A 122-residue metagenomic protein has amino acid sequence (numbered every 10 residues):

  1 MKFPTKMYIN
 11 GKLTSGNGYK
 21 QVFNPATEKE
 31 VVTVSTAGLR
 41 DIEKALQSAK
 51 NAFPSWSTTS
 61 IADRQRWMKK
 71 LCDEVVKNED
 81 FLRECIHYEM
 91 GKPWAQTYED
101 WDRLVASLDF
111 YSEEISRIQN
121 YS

Functional and structural regions predicted by a protein language model:
M1-S122: N-terminal Rossmann-like NAD(P)+-binding subdomain of aldehyde/semialdehyde dehydrogenases
